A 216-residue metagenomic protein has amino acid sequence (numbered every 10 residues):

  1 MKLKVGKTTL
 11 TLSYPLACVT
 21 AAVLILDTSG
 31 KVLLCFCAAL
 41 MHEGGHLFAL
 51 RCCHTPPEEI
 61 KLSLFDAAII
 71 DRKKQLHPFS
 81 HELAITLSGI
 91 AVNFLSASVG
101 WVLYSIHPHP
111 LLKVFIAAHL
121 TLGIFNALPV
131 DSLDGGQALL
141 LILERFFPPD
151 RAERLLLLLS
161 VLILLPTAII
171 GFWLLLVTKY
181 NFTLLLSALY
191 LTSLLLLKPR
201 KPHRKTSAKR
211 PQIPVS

Functional and structural regions predicted by a protein language model:
M1-S216: Hydrophobic transmembrane alpha-helices and their immediate loop junctions in multi-pass integral membrane proteins
